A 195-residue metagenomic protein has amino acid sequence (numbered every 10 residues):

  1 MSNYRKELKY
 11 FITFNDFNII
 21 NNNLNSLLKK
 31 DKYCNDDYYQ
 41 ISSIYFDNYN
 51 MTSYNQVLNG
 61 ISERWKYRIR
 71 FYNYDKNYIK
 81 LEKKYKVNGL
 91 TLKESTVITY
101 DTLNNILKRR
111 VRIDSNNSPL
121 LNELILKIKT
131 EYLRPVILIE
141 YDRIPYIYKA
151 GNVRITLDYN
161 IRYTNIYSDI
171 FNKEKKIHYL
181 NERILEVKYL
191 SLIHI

Functional and structural regions predicted by a protein language model:
M1-I193: Phosphate-end processing signature that detects enzymes handling 5′-triphosphorylated RNA and polyphosphate
